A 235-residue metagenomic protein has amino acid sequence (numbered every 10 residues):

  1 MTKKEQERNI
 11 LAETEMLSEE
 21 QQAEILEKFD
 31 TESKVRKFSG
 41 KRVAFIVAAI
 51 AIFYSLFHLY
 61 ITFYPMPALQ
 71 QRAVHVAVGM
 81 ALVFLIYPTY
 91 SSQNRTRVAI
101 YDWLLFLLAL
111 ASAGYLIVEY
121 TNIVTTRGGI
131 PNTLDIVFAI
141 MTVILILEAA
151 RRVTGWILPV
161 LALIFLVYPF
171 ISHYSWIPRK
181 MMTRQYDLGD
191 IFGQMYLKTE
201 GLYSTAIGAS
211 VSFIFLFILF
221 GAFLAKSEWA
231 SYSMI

Functional and structural regions predicted by a protein language model:
M1-I130, I136-I140: Conserved, well-structured core domains of diverse proteins
G40-V43, G128, A150, I207 (+1 more regions): Generic amphipathic alpha-helical segments used as scaffolds and interaction surfaces in large, multi-domain proteins
Y60-P65, L145-R152: Hydrophobic alpha-helical transmembrane segments
F63, T121, T154-I157, Y174: Short secondary-structure junctions and interdomain/linker hinges
L85-N94, I146-R151, K226, S231: C-terminal ends of transmembrane helices
A99-F106, I130, L134-V137, L147-S172: Membrane-interface loop-to-helix entry segments
I123, V143, V160-L163, I171-I235: Membrane-embedded alpha-helical segments and adjacent helix-loop junctions characteristic of multi-pass solute
